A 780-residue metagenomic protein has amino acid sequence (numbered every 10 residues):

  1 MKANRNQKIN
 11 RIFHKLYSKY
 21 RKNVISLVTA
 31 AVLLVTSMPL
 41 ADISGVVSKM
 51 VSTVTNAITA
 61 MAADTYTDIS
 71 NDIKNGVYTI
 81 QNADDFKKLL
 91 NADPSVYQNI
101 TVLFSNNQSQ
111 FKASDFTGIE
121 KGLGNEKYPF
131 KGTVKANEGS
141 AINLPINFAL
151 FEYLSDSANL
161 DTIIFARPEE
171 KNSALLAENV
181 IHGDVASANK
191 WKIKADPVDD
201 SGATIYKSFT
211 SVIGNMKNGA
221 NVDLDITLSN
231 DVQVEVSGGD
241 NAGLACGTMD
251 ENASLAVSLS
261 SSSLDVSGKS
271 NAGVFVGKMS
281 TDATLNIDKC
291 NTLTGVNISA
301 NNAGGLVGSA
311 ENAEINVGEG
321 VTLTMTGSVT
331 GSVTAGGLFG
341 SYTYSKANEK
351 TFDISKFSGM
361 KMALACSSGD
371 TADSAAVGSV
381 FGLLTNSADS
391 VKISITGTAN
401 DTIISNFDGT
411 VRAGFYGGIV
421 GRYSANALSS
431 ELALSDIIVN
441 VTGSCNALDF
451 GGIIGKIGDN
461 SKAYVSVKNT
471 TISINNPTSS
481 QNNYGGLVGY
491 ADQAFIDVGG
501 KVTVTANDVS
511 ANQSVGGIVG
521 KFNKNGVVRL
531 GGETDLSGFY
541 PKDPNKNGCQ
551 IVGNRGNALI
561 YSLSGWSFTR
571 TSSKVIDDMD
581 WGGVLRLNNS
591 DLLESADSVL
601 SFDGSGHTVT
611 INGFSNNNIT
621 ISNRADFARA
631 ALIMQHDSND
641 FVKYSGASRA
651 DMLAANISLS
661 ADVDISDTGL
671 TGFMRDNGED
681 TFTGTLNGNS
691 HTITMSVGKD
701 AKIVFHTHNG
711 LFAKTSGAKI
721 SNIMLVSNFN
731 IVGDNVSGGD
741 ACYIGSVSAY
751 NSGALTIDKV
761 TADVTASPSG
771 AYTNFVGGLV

Functional and structural regions predicted by a protein language model:
M1-V28: Bacterial Sec-dependent N-terminal signal peptides
V32-M38: Hydrophobic core
M38-G45: Membrane-interface motif at the C-terminal end of an N-terminal transmembrane signal
G45, M50-V780: Surface-exposed repetitive/solenoidal architectures
